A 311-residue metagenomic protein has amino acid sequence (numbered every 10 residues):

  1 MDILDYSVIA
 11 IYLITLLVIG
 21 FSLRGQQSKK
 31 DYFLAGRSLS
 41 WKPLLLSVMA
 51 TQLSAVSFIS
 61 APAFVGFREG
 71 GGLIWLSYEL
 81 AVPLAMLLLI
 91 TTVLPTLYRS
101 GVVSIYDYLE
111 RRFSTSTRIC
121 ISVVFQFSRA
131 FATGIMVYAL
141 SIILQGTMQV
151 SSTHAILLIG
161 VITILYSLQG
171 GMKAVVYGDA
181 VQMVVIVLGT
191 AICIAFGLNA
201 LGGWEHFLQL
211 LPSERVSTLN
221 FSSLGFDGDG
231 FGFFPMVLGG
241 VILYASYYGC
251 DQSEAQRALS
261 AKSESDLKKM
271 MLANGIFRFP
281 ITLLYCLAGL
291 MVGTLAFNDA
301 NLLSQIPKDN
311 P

Functional and structural regions predicted by a protein language model:
M1-I59, S167-G170, M183, G202 (+1 more regions): Membrane-interface "cap" regions at the ends of multi-pass membrane proteins
M1-S22, A35, L39-P43, A63-D107 (+1 more regions): Extracellular loop-to-transmembrane helix junctions
F33-S38, E110-T115, L224-G230, P307-D309: Helix-boundary and loop/linker segments of multi-pass membrane transporters
L39, P43-I59, I90, I159 (+2 more regions): Hydrophobic, membrane-embedded alpha-helices of multi-pass small-molecule transporters
W41-V48, R112-C120, Q182-F196: Small-residue-rich segments of transmembrane alpha-helices in multi-pass membrane proteins, especially helix faces
A63-Q169, Y247, R257-P311: Helix-loop-helix junctions that connect adjacent transmembrane helices in secondary transporters/permeases, recognized
S151-R215: Alpha-helical multi-pass transmembrane bundles of energy-transducing inner-membrane proteins
G202-N220, L295-P311: Peri-membrane helix termini and adjoining interfacial loops of integral membrane proteins
